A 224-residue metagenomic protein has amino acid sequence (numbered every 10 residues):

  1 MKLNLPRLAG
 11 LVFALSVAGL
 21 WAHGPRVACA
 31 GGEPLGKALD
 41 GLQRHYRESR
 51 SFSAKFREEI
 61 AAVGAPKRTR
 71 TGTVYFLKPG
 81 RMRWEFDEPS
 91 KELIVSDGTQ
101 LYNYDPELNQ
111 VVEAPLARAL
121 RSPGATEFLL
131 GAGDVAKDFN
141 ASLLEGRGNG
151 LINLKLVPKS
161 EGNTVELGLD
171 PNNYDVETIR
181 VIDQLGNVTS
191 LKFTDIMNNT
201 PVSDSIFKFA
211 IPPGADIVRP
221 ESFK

Functional and structural regions predicted by a protein language model:
M1-F13: Bacterial N-terminal signal peptides that target proteins for export
G10-A22: Bacterial N-terminal signal peptides
A22, A28-G32: Boundary at the C-terminal end of the N-terminal hydrophobic targeting segment
G31-A61, P66-K67, V95, T99 (+3 more regions): Flexible, processing/modification-adjacent segments and terminal tails in exported/periplasmic/extracellular proteins
V63-R68, T73-E88, E92-S96, N103-Y104: Structural recognition of beta-strand segments within beta-rich domains
G80-R81, Q100, Q110, N173-T178: Structural motif
D134-N140, L144-K224: Gly/Pro-enriched, hydrophobic low-complexity segments that function as extracytoplasmic propeptides/linkers
